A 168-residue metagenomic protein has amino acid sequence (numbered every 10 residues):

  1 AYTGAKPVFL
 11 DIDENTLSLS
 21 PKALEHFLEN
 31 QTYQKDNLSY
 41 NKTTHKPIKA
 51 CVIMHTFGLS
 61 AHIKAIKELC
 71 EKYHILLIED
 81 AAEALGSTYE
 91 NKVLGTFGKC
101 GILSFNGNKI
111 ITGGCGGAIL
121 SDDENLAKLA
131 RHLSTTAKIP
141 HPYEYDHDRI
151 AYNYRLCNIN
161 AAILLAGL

Functional and structural regions predicted by a protein language model:
A1-T56, S60-K72, L76-A81, T88: PLP-dependent aminotransferase-like
E25-F27, V93-F97: Short, hinge-like loop/turn segments at secondary-structure boundaries
N41-T44, L94-G95, I110: Generic structural signal for beta-strand residues in well-ordered domains
I48, K72-H74, K92, G116 (+1 more regions): A generic hydrophobic-helix recognition signal that picks specific residues within alpha-helical hydrophobic
A84-E90, F97-L168: Active-site region of PLP-dependent enzymes
